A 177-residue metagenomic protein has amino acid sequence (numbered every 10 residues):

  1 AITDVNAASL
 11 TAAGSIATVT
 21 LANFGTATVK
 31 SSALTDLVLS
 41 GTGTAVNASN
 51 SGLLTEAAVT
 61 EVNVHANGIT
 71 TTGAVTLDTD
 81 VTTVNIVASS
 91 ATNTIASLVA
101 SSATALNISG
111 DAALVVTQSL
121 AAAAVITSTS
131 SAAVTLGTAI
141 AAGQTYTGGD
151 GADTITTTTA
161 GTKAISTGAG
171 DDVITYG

Functional and structural regions predicted by a protein language model:
A1-G177: Solvent-exposed, low-complexity segments and loops of surface/extracellular structural proteins
